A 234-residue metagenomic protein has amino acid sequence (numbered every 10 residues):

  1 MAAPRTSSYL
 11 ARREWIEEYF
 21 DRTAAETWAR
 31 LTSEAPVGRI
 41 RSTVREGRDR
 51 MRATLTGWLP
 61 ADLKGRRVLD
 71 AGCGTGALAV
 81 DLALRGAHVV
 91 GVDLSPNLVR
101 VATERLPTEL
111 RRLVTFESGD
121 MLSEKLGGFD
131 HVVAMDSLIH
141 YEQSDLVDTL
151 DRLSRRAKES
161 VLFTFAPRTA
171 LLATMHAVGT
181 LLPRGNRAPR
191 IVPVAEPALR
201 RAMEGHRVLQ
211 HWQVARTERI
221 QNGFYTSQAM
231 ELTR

Functional and structural regions predicted by a protein language model:
A2-A61: Conserved class I S-adenosyl-L-methionine
L69, A77-D120: Class I SAM-dependent methyltransferase SAM/SAH-binding core
G74: Conserved glycine-rich SAM-binding loop
V133: A conserved beta-strand element that flanks and buttresses the S-adenosyl-L-methionine
Y141-R152: A short, conserved alpha-helix within the catalytic core of class I
K158-A166: Conserved beta-strand signature within the Rossmann-like core of class I S-adenosyl-L-methionine
L172-P189: Short, glycine-/aromatic-enriched active-site segment of Class I SAM-dependent methyltransferases
R190-V208: Short alpha-helix
